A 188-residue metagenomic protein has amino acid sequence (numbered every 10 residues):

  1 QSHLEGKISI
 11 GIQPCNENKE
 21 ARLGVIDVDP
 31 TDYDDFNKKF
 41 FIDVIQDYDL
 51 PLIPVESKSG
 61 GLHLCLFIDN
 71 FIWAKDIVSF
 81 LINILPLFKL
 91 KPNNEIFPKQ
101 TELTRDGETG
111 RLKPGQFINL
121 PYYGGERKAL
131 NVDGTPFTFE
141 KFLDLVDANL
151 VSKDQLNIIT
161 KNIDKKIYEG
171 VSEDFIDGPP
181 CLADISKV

Functional and structural regions predicted by a protein language model:
Q1-G60, F67-N83: Signature for HUH/AEP ssDNA processing cores
Q1-L23, T31-F41, P98-T101, Q116-F117 (+3 more regions): DNA replication initiation on ssDNA origins
N18, D106-G110, G134, N149: Intrinsic-disorder/low-complexity loop/linker signature
I42, Q46, L50-P54, D144-V188: Long, charged low-complexity interaction segments
L62-I72, N93-R127: Short, conserved secondary-structure transition motifs
V78-S79, K89-K91: Small-residue-enriched alpha-helical segments and adjacent helix-cap loops that form tight helix-helix packing
G125-L145: C-terminal interaction module
